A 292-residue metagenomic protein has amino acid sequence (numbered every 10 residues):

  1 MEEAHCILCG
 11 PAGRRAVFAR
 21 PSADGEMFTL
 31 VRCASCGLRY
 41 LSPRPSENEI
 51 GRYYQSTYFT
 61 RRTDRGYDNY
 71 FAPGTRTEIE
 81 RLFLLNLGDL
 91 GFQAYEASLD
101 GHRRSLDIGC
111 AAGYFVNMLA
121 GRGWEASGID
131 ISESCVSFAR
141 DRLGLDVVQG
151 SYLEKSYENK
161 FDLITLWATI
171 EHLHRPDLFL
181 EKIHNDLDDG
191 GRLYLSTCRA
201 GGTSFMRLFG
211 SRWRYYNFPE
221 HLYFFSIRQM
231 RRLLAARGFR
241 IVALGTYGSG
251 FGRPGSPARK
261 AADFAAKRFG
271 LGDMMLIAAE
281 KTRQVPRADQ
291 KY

Functional and structural regions predicted by a protein language model:
M1-W167, D177-L180, G245-Y247, A258-K260 (+1 more regions): Conserved N-terminal segment of class I S-adenosyl-L-methionine
A168-H172: A short His-aromatic
H174-D186, R192-R283: S-adenosyl-L-methionine-dependent methyltransferase catalytic module, highlighting the catalytic core
